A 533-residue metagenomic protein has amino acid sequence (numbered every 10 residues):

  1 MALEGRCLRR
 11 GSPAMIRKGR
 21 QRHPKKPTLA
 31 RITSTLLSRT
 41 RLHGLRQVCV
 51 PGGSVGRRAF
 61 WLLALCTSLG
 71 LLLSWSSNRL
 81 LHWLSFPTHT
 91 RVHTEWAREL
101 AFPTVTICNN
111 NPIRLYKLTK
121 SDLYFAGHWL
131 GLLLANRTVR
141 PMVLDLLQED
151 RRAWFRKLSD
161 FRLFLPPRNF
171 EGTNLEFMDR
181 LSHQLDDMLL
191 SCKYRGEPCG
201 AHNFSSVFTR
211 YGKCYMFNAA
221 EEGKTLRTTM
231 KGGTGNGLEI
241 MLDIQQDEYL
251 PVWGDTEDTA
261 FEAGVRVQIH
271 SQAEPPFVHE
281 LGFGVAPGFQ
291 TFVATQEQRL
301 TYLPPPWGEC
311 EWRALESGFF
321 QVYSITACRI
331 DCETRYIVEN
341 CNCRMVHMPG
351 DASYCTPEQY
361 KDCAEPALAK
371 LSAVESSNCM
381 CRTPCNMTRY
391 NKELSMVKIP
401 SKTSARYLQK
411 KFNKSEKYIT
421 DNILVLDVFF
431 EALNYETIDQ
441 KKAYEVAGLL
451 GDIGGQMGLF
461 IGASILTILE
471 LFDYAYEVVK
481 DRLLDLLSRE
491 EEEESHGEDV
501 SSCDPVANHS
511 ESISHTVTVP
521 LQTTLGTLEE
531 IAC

Functional and structural regions predicted by a protein language model:
A2-E4, I16-R17, R22, R31-T35 (+7 more regions): Long, solvent-exposed, non-transmembrane segments immediately flanking or lying between transmembrane helices
A2-T33, R482-C533: Non-transmembrane, juxtamembrane loop and terminal tail segments of multi-pass eukaryotic membrane proteins
Q148, L158, N174-F177, Q184-L185 (+5 more regions): Intrinsically disordered, low-complexity regulatory regions of eukaryotic regulatory proteins
F161, A263, E333-D499, C533: Long, compositionally biased charged/polar accessory segments in the mid-to-C-terminal portions of proteins
